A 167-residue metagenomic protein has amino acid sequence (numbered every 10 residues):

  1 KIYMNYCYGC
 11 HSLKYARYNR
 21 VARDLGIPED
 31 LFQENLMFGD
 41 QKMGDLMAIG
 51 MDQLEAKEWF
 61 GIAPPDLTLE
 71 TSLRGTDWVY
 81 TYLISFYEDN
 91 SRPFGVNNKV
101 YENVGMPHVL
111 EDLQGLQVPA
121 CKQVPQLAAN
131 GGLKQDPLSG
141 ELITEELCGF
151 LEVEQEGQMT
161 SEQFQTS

Functional and structural regions predicted by a protein language model:
K1-L13, S167: Sequence/structural segment immediately N-terminal to covalent heme-attachment motifs in c-type and related
G9, A16-N19, N90-R92: Secretory-pathway/luminal and periplasmic proteins that interact with or process carbohydrate-rich
H11-R17, S72, I84: Detector for the c-type heme attachment site
N19-L25: Short cysteine/histidine-rich zinc-coordinating motifs and their immediately flanking basic loops
G26-F164: Electron-transfer interface patches adjacent to heme c in soluble/periplasmic c-type cytochromes and di-/multiheme
